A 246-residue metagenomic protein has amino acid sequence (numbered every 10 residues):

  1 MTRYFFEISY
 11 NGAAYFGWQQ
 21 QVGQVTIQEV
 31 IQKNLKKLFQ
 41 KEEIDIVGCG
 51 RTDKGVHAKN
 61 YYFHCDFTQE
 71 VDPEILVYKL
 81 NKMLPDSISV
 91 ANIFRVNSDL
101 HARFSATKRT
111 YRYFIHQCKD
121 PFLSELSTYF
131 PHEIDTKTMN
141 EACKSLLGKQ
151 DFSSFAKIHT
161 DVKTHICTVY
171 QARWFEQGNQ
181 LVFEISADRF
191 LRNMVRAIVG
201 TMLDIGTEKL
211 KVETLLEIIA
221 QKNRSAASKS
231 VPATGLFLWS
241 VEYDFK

Functional and structural regions predicted by a protein language model:
M1-K246: Structured-RNA-binding interfaces characteristic of tRNA pseudouridine synthases
